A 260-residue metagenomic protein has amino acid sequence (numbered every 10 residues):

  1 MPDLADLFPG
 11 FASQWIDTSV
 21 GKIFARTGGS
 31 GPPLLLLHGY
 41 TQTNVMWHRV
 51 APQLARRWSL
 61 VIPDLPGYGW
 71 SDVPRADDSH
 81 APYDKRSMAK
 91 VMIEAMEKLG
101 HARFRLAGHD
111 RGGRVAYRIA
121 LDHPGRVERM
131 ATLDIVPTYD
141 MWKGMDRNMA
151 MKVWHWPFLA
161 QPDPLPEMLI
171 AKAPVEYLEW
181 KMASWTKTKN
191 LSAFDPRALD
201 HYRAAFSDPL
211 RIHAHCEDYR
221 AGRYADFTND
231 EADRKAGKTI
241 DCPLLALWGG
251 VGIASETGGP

Functional and structural regions predicted by a protein language model:
M1-W15, V20-I23, P33, V61 (+2 more regions): Flexible "cap/lid" subdomain of the alpha/beta-hydrolase fold that forms the substrate-access gate
P32-H38: Short beta-strand element of the alpha/beta-hydrolase
Y40, P66: Active-site His/Glu-centered metal-binding helix of metallohydrolases
T41, R56, P124-G125: Proline-centered flexible-loop/turn and helix-kink motifs
T41-R49, L60: Serine-hydrolase catalytic-loop signature spanning alpha/beta hydrolases and amidase-signature enzymes
R49, G67-Y68: Conserved beta-strand edge residues that scaffold enzyme active sites
R49-W58, K98: A short, Lys/Arg-enriched amphipathic alpha-helix followed by its capping loop at the start of a domain
